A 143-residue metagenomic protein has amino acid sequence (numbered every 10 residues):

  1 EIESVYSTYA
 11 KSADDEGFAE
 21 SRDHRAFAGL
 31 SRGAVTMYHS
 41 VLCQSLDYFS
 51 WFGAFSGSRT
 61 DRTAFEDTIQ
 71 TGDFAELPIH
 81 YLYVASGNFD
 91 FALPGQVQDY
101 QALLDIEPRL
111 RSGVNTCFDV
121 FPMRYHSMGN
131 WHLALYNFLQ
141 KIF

Functional and structural regions predicted by a protein language model:
E1-F143: Non-catalytic cap/lid and distal C-terminal segments of serine-dependent acyl enzymes
